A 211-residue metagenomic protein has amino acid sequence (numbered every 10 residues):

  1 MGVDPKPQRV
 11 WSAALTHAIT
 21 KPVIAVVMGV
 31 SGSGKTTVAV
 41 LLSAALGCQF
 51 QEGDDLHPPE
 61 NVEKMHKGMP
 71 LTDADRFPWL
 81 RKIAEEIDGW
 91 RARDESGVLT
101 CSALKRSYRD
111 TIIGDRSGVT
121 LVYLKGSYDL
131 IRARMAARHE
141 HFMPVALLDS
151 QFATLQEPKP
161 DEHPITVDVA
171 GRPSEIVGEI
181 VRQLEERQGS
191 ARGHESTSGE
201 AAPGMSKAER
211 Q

Functional and structural regions predicted by a protein language model:
G2-V23: Extreme N-terminal, non-catalytic leader segments that precede Walker-type/kinase nucleotide-binding cores
V27: Hydrophobic anchor at the beta1->P-loop junction of P-loop NTPases
V30: P-loop (Walker A) phosphate-binding loop of NTP-binding proteins
K35: Conserved lysine of the Walker
V40-E85: Conserved substrate/cofactor phosphate-moiety recognition/catalytic segment in nucleotide-dependent phosphotransferases
R93-G97, V119-T120: Loop/turn-to-beta-strand initiation segments
D115-R134: Conserved phosphate-donor/acceptor-positioning beta-strand/loop module used by diverse small-molecule
A137-E179: Small-molecule kinase domains that catalyze NTP-dependent phosphoryl transfer to phosphate-bearing small molecules
